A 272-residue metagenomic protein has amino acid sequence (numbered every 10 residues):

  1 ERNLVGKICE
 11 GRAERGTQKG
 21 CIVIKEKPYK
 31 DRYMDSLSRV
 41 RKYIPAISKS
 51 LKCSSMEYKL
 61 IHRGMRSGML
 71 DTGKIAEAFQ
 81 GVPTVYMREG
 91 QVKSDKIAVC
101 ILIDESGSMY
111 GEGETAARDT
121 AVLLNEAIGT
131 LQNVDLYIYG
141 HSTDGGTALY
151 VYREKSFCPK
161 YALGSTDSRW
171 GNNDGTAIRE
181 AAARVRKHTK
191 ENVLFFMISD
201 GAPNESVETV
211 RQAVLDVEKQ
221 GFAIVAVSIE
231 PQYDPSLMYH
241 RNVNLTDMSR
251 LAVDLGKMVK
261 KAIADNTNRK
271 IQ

Functional and structural regions predicted by a protein language model:
E1-V99: Negatively charged
P28-Y29, D35-S38, T84, T130 (+4 more regions): Basic/hydrophobic alpha-helical interface regions
E89-E154, F195-I198, A226-P231: Von Willebrand factor
C100-S106, R118, V122-E126, T166 (+5 more regions): Generic hydrophobic alpha-helical scaffold/packing signal
Y110, N204-E208, P235: Extracytoplasmic/secreted cell-surface and envelope-processing proteins
G113-A117, R169-I178, S206, M248-L255: Phosphate/oxyanion-binding active-site loops and adjacent basic polyanion-contact surfaces
G146-N192, V227-Y233: Von Willebrand factor
I178-F196, Q212-Q272: Von Willebrand factor type A / integrin I
